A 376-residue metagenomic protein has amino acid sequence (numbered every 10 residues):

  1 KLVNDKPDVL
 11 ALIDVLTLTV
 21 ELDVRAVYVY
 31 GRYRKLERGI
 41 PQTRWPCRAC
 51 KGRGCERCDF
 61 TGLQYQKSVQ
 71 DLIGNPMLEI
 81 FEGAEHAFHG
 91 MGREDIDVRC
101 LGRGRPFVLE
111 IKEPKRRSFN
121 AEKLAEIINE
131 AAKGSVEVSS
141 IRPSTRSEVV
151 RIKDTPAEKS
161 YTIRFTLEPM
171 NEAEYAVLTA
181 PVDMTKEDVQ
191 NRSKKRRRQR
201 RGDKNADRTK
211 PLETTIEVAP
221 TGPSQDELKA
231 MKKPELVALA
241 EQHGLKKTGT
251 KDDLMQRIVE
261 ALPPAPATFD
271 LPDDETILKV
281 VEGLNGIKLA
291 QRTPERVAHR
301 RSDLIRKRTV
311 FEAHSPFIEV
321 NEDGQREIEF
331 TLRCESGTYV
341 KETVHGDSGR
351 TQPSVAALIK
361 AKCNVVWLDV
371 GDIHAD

Functional and structural regions predicted by a protein language model:
K1-P223, A230, A265-E335, Y339-D376: Non-catalytic RNA-recognition surface used by pseudouridine synthases
T221-T268: Basic helix-extension-helix modules of the SAP/HeH family
